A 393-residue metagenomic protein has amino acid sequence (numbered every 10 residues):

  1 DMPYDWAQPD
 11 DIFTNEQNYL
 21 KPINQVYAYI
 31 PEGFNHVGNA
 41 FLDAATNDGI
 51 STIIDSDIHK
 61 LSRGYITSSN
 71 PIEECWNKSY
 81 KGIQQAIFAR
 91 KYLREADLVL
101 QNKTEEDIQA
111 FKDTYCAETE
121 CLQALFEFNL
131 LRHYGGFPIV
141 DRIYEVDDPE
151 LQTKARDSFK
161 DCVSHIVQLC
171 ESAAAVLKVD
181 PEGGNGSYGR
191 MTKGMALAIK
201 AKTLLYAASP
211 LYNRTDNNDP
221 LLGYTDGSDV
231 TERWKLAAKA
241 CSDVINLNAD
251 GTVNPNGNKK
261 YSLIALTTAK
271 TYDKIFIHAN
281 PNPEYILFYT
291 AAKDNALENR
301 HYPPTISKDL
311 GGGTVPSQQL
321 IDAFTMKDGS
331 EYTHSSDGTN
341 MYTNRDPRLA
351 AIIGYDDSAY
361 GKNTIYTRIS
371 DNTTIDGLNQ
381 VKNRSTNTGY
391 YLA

Functional and structural regions predicted by a protein language model:
D1-I58, G135-F137, D141, V163 (+2 more regions): An aromatic- and glycine-enriched ligand-binding surface/loop that stacks and positions planar moieties
N15-E16, L20, N24-E32, I54-Y134 (+4 more regions): Conserved, well-structured interaction surfaces
V140-D148: Short, conserved phosphate-binding/catalytic loop or strand-edge motifs used in phosphoryl-/nucleotidyl-transfer
S370-A393: Active-site beta-strand/loop architecture of penicillin-binding DD-peptidases
